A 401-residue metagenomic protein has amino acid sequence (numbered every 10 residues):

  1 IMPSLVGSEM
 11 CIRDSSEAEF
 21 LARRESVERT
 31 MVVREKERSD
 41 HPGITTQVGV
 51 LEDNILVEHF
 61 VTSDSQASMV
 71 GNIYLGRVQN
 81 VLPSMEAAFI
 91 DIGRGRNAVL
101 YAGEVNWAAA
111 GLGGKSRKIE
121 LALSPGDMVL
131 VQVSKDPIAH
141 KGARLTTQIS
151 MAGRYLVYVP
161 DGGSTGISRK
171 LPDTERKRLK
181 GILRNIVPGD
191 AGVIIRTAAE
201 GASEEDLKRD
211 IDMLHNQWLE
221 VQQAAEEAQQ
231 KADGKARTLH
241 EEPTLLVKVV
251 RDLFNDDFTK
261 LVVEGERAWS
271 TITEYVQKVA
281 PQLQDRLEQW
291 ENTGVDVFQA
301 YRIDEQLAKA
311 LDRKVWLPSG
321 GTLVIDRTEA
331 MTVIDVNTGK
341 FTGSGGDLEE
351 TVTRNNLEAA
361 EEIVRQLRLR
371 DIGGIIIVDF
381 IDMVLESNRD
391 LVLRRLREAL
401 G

Functional and structural regions predicted by a protein language model:
I1-P3, G7-E9, R13-G401: DE-rich acidic low-complexity regions and acidic surface loops
